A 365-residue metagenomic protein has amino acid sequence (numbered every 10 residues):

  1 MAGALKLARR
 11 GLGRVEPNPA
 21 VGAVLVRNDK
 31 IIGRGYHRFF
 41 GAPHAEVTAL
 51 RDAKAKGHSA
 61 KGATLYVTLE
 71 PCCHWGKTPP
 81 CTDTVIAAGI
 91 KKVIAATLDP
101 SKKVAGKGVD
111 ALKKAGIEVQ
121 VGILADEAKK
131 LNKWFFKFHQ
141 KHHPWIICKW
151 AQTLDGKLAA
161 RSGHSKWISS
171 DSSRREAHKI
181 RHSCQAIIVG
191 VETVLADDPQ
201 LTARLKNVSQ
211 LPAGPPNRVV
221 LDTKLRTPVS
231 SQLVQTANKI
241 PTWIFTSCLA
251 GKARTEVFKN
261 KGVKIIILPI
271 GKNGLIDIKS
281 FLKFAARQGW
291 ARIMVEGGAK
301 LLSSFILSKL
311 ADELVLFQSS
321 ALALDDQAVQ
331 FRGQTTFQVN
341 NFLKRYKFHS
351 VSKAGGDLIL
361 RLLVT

Functional and structural regions predicted by a protein language model:
M1-N18, R34, K77, W145-I147 (+1 more regions): Enzymes that bind and transform nitrogen-containing heteroaromatic metabolites
A8-L12, A53, G57, G116 (+2 more regions): Structural signal for hydrophobic packing residues in well-ordered secondary-structure cores of soluble enzyme domains
R14-V15, G41-A42, V109, I123-A151 (+1 more regions): Proteins enriched for Cys/Gly/acidic motifs involved in redox and nucleic-acid/cofactor modification
G22: Helix-turn-helix
L25, K30-E127, W243, C248-A250 (+1 more regions): Zn2+-dependent cytidine deaminase-like catalytic core
T97, N132, S162: Short, flexible helix/strand-to-coil boundary loops that buttress conserved ligand/catalytic motifs in alpha/beta
S101-A105, V121-L124, H139-H143, K166-S170: Short capping loops/turns at secondary-structure boundaries
